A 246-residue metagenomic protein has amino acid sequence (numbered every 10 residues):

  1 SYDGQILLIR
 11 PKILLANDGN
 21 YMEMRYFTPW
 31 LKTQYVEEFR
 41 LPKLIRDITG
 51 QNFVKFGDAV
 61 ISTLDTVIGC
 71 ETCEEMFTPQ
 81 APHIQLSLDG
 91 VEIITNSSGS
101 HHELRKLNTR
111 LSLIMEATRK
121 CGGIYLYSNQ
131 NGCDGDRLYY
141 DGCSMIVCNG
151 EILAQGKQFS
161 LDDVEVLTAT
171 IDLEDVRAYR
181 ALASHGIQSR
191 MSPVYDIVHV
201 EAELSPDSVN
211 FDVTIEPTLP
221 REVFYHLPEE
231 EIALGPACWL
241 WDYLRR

Functional and structural regions predicted by a protein language model:
S1-R246: Enzyme catalytic cores with a strong preference for nitrogen-chemistry domains
